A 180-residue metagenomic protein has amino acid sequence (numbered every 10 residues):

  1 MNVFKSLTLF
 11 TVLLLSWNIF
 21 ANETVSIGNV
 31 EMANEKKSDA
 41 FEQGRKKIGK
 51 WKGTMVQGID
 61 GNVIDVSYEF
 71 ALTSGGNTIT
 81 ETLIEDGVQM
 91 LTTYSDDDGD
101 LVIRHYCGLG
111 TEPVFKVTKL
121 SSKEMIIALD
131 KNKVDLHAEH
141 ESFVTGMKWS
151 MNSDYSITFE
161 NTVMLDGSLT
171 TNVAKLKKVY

Functional and structural regions predicted by a protein language model:
M1-T8: Bacterial N-terminal signal peptides that target proteins for export
T8-S16: Bacterial N-terminal signal peptides
V25-S26, S156-Y180: Edge beta-strand at a domain terminus
N34-K37, G53-A138: Central antiparallel beta-sheet cores of small beta-barrel/beta-sandwich binding domains
E35-K50: N-terminal helix-cap/turn-to-beta initiation motif at the start of protein domains
I48-T54, T158-F159: A short, Trp-centered hydrophobic/proline-enriched beta-strand micro-motif
S121, M151-Y155: Residue-level recognition of beta-strand termini and adjacent short loop/turns
